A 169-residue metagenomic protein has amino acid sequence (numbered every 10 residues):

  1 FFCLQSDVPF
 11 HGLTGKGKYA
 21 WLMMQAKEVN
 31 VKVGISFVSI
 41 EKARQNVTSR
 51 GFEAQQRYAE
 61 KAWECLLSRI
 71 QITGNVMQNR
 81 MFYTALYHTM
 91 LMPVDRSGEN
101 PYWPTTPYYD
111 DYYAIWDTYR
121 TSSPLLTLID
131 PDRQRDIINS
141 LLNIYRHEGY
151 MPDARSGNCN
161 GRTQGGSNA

Functional and structural regions predicted by a protein language model:
F1-D111, N143, H147-M151: Acidic/polar, glycine-enriched structural segments that form the non-catalytic walls/loops of the carbohydrate-binding
A114-T118, S122-A169: Aromatic-rich carbohydrate-recognition surfaces in CAZymes
